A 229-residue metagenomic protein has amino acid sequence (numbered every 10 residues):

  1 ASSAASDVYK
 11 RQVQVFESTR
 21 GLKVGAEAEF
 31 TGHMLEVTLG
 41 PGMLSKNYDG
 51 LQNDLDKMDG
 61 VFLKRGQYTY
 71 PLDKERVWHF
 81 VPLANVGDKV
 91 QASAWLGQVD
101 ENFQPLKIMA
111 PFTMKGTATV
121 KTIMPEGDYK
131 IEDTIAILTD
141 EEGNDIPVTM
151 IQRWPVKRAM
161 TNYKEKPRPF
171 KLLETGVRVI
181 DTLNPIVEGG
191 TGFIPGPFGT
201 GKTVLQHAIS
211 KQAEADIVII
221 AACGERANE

Functional and structural regions predicted by a protein language model:
A1-A5, Y9: Single conserved hydrophobic/aromatic residue that forms the stacking wall/gate of nucleotide- or nucleobase-binding
K10, S18-R20, M34-L35, N53-D54 (+4 more regions): Conserved nucleotide-binding/hydrolysis micro-motifs of P-loop NTPases
V13-T19, G32-H33, D49-L51, D73-V86 (+2 more regions): A structural micro-motif recognizing beta-strand termini and the immediately following turn/loop segments
T31, G50, V99, L138-T139 (+1 more regions): Residue-level recognition of conserved beta-strand edge/terminus positions
G32-G40, L173: Short aromatic-glycine motifs in intrinsically disordered, low-complexity regions
L35, G42-G50, D54, E132-I135: Hydrophobic or amphipathic alpha-helical targeting/insertion segments
G60-F80, N85-A94, Q98-E101, L106-T113 (+2 more regions): P-loop NTPase nucleotide-binding/switch module
G176-R226: P-loop NTPase nucleotide-binding module
